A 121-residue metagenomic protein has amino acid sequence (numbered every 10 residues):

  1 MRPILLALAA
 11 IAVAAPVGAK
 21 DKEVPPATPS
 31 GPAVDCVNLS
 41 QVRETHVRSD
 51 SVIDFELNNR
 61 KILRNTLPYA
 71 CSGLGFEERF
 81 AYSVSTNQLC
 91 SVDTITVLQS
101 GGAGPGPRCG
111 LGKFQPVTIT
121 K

Functional and structural regions predicted by a protein language model:
M1-P3: Positively charged n-region of N-terminal signal peptides that target proteins for export
A14-P16: N-terminal signal peptide c-region/cleavage motif recognized by signal peptidases
A19-Y69, L74: N-terminal secretory signal peptides
N65-K121: Helix-rich interaction surfaces within compact, conserved domain-sized segments that mediate assembly or partner
